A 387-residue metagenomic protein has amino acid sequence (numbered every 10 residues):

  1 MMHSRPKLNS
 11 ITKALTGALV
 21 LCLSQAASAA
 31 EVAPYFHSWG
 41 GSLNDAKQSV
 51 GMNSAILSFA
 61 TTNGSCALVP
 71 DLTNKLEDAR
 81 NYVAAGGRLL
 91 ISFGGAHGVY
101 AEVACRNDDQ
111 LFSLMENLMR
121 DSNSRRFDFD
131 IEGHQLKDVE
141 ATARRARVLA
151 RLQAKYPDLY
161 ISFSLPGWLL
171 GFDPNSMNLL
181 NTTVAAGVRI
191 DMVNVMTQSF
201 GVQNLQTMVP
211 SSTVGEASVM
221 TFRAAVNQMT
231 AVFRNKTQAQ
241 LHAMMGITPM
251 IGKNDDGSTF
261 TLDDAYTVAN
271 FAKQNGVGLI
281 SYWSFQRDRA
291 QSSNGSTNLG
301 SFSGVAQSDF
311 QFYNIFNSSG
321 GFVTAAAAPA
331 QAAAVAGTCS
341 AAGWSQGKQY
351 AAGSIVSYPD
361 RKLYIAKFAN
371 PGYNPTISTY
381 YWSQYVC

Functional and structural regions predicted by a protein language model:
H3-L15: Bacterial N-terminal signal peptides that target proteins for export
L15-G17, A27: Cleavable N-terminal signal peptides
L23-A29: Sec/Tat signal peptide C-region and signal peptidase I cleavage site
A30-V232, K236, Q240-G246, G252-D264 (+2 more regions): Chitinase-like catalytic core of GlcNAc-active glycosidases
A60-N63, A96-H97, G252, F285-D288 (+2 more regions): Acidic glycine-/aspartate-rich tracts in secreted/extracellular proteins
S258-L279, F285: Short, low-complexity, polybasic intrinsically disordered segments
D288-A334: Aromatic-rich peripheral "rim/lid" segments of glycoside hydrolase catalytic domains that contact and position glycan
A327-C387: Tryptophan-rich substrate-binding surfaces of secreted polymer-degrading and adhesive proteins
